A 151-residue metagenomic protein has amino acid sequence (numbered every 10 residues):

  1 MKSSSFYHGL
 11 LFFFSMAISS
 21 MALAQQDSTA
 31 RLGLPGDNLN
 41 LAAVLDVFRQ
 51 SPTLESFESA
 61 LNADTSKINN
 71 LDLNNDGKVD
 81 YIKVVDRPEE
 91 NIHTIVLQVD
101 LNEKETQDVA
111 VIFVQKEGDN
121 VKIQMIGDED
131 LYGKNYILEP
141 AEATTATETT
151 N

Functional and structural regions predicted by a protein language model:
M1-D27: Bacterial Sec-dependent N-terminal signal peptides
Q25-N151: N-terminal low-complexity segments enriched in Gly/Pro/Tyr/Ser
